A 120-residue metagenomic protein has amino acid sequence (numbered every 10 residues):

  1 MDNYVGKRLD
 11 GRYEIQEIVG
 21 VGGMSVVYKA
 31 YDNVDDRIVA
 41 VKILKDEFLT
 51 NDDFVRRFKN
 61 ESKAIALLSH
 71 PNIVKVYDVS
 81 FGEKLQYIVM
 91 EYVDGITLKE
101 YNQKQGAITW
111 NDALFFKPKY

Functional and structural regions predicted by a protein language model:
M1-I15: A short, low-complexity linker immediately N-terminal to eukaryotic Hanks-type protein kinase catalytic domains
I15-G22, V27: Protein kinase glycine-rich loop
G20, N60, S69-N72, L85 (+1 more regions): Flexible N-lobe loop architecture of eukaryotic-like protein kinase catalytic domains
Y31-I38: Conserved N-lobe loop of protein kinases adjacent to the ATP-binding glycine-rich P-loop
K45-L67: AlphaC helix of the eukaryotic protein kinase fold
V79: Activation-segment/catalytic-loop signature of the eukaryotic protein kinase fold
E83-T97, Y101: Conserved short submotifs of the Hanks-type protein kinase catalytic core that shape the nucleotide-binding pocket
F116-K117: Activation segment signature within eukaryotic-like protein kinase domains
